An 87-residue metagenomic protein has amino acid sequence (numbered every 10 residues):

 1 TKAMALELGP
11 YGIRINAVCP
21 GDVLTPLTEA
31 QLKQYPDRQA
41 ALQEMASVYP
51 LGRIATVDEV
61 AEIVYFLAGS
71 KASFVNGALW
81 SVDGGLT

Functional and structural regions predicted by a protein language model:
T1, V18-P20: SDR active-site strand-loop-helix element
T1-E7: Conserved catalytic helix of short-chain dehydrogenase/reductases
L8-P10, V23, A55, A68: A short hydrophobic alpha-helix cap/turn motif
G9, R14, V75-G77: Short, small/polar-rich loop/turn modules that mediate ligand/substrate recognition or access, typified
P20-A30: Short, flexible catalytic-loop segment of classical short-chain dehydrogenase/reductase
D37-E59: Catalytic Tyr-x(3-8)-Lys segment
R53-V82: C-terminal substrate-recognition "lid" of short-chain dehydrogenase/reductases
G85: Conserved short acidic donor-positioning loop in nucleotide-sugar-dependent glycosyltransferases
